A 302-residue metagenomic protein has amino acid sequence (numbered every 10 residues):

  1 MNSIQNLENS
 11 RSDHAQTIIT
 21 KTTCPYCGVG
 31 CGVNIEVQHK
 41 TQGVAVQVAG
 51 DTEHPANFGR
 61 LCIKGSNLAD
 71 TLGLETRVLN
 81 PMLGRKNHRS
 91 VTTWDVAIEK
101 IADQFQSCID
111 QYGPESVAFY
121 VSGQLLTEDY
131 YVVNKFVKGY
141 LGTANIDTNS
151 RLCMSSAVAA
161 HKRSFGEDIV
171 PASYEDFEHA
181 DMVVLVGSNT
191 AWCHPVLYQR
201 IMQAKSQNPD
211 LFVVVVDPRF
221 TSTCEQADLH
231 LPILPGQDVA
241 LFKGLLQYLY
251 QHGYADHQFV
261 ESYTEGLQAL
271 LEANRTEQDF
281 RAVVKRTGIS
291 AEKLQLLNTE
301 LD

Functional and structural regions predicted by a protein language model:
M1-H252, G266-L270, S290-L294: N-terminal export/assembly segments and adjacent metallocofactor-ligating motifs of anaerobic energy-metabolism
L245, S262-D302: Active-site phosphate/pyrophosphate-binding segments
H257-Q258: Short, solvent-exposed loop/beta-turn-alpha elements that line the ligand-binding surface or hinge of extracytoplasmic
